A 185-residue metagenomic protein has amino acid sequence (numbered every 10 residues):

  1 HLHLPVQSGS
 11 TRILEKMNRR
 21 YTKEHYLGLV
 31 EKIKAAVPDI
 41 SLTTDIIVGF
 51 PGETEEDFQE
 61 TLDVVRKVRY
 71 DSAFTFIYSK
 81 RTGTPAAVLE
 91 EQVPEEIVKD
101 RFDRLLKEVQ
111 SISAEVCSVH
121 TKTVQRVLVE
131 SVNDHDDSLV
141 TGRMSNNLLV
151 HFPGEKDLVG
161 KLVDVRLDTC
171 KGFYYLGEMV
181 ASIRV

Functional and structural regions predicted by a protein language model:
H1-S72, K80-I97: Conserved non-cysteine loop/helix-boundary elements of the Radical SAM core domain that shape
V88-V185: Terminal RNA-binding accessory module
